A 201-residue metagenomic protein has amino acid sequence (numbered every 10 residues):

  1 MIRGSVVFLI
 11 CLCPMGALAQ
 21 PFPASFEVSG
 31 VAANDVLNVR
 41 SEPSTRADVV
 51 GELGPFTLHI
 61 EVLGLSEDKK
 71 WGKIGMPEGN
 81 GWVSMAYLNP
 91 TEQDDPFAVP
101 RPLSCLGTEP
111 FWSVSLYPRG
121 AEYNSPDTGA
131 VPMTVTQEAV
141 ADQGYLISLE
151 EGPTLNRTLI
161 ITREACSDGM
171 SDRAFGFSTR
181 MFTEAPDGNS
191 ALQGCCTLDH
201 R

Functional and structural regions predicted by a protein language model:
M1-V6: Bacterial N-terminal signal peptides that target proteins for export
P14-G16: N-terminal signal peptide c-region/cleavage motif recognized by signal peptidases
A19-S41, G51-P55, L63-S66, P90-L103 (+2 more regions): SH3-family beta-barrel domains
N34, K69, P100, E109 (+2 more regions): Extracytoplasmic
G51-L88, D168-G176: SH3/SH3-like beta-barrel superfamily modules
T91, P96-R101, L106-E109, G129 (+1 more regions): Charged, amphipathic alpha-helical segments
P96-W112, M181, L192-D199: Tryptophan-anchored aromatic micro-motifs
D168-D172, R180-Q193: Short, exposed beta-strand-loop hairpins at the edges of beta-sheets in extracellular/periplasmic proteins
